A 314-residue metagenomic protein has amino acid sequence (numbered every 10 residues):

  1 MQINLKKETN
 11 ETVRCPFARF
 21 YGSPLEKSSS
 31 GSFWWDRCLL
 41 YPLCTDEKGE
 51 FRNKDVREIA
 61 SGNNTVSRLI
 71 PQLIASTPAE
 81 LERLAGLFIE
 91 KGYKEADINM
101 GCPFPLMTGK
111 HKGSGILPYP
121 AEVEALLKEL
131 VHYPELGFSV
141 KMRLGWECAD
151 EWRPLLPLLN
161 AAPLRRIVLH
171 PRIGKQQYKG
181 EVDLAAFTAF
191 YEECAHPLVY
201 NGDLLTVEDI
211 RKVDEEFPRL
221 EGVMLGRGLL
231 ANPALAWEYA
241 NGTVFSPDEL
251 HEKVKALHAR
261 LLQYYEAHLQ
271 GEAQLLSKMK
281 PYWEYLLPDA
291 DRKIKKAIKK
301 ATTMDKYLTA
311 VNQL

Functional and structural regions predicted by a protein language model:
M1-P16, P24, A125, Y133 (+4 more regions): Alpha/beta catalytic cores of nucleotide-metabolism and tRNA/nucleoside-modifying enzymes
Q2-K6, F20-E90: Glycine-rich, positively charged N-terminal anion/phosphate-binding segment
T12-F17, R37-Y41, L69-L73, A96-I98 (+4 more regions): Hydrophobic faces of well-ordered beta-strands that scaffold small-molecule active sites in alpha/beta enzyme cores
F17-A18, C44, I74-S76, G101-P103 (+4 more regions): Active-site beta-loop-alpha junctions enriched in small/polar residues
K27-G31, E82-A96, M100-K110, A121-H196: Alpha/beta enzyme core
G49-F51, Q177, N232-E238: Short, charged, surface-exposed secondary-structure boundary motifs
G113: Extended, positively charged loop/linker patches that create polyanion-binding surfaces
I116-P120, G180, P247-H251: Flexible, glycine- and charge-enriched loops at secondary-structure boundaries
